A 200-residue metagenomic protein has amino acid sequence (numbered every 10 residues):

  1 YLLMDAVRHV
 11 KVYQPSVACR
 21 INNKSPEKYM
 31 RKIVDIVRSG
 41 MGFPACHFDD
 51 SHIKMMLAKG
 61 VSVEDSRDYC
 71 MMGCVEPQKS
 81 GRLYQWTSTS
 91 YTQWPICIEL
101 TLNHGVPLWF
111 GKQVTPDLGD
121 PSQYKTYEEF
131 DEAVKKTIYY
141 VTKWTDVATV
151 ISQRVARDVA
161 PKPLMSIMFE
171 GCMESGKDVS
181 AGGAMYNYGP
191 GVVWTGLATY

Functional and structural regions predicted by a protein language model:
Y1-T199: Conserved catalytic cores of very large enzyme subunits
